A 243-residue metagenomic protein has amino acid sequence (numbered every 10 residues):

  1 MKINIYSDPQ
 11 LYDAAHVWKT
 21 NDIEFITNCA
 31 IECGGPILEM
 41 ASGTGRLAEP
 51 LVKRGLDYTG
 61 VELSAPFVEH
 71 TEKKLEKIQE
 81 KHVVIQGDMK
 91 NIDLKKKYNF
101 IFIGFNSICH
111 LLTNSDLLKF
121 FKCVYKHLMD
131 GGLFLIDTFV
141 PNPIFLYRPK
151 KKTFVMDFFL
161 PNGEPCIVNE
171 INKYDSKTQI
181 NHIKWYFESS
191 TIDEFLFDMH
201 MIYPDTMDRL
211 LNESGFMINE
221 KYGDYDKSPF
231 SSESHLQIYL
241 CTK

Functional and structural regions predicted by a protein language model:
M1-G35: Conserved class I S-adenosyl-L-methionine
G34-G43: Conserved class I S-adenosyl-L-methionine
R46: Conserved SAM/SAH-binding loop-helix junction of Class I S-adenosyl-L-methionine-dependent methyltransferases
E49-N91: Class I SAM-dependent methyltransferase SAM/SAH-binding core
K90-F100: A short acidic, Gly/Pro-enriched loop at the edge of an enzyme's catalytic core that lines a small-molecule cofactor
L118-D130: A short glycine-rich, Lys/Arg-flanked "PGG" loop and its adjoining helix->strand segment in the class I
I136-D208: SAM-dependent methyltransferase
I202-K243: C-terminal lobe and adjacent flexible extensions of AdoMet/dcAdoMet transferase-like proteins
